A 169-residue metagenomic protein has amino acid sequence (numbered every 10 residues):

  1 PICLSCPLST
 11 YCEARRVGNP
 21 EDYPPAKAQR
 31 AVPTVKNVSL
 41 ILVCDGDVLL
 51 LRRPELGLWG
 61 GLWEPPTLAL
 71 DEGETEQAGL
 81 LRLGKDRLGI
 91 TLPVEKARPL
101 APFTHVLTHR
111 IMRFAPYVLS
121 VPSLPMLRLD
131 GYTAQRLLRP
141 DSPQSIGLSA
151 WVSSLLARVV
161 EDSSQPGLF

Functional and structural regions predicted by a protein language model:
P1-F169: Intrinsically disordered, low-complexity, charged terminal extensions of DNA damage-control enzymes
